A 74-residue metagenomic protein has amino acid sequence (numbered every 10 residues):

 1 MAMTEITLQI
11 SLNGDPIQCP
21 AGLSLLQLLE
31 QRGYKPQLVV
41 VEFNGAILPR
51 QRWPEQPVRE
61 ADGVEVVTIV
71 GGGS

Functional and structural regions predicted by a protein language model:
M1-S74: Ubiquitin-like/PB1-type beta-grasp interaction modules and other compact soluble beta-rich domains
